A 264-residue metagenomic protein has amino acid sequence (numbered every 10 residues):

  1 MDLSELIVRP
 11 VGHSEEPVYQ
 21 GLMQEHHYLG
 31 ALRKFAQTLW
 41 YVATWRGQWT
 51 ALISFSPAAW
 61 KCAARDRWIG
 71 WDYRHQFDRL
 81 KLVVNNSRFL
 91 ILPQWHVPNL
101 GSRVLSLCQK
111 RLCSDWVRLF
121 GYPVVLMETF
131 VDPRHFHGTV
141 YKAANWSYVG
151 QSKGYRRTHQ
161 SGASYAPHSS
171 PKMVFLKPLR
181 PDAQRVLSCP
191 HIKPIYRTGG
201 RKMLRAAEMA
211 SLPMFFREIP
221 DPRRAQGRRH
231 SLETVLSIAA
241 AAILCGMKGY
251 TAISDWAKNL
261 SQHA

Functional and structural regions predicted by a protein language model:
R9-Q20, Q24-P181: Acyl-donor binding region in acyl/amide transferases
P181-A264: Dynamic "connector" segments at or just before major functional cores
